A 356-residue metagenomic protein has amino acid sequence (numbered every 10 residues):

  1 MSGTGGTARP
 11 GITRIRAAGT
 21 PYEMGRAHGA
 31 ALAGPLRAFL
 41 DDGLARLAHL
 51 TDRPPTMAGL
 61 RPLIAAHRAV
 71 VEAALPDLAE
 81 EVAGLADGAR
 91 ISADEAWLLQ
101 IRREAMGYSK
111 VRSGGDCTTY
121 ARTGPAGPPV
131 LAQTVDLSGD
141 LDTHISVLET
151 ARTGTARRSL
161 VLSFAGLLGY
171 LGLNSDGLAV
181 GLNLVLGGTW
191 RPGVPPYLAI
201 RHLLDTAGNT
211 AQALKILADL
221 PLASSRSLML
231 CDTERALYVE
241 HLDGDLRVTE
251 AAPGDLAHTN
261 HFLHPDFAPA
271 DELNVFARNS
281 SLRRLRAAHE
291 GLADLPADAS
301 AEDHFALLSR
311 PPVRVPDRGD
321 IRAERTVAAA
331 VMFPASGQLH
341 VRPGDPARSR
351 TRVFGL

Functional and structural regions predicted by a protein language model:
M1-D116, G208-S225, D232-V239, D243-G244 (+1 more regions): C-terminus-biased signal that marks the final domain/tail of proteins
R46-H49, G59-R61, L85, A96-W97 (+9 more regions): Generic detector of short, locally flexible boundary/turn motifs and exposed helical patches
R102-A199, V327-A330, L339-H340, S349: Internal mixed beta-strand/loop scaffold within catalytic domains of large alpha/beta enzymes
A151, R158-V161, W190, R201-H202 (+3 more regions): Short, surface-exposed, polar/charged, turn-prone segments marking secondary-structure boundaries
D176, V180-D232: Loop-centered beta-sheet repeat module
V248-P253: Acidic, Ser/Thr-rich peripheral helices and adjacent loops at domain boundaries
